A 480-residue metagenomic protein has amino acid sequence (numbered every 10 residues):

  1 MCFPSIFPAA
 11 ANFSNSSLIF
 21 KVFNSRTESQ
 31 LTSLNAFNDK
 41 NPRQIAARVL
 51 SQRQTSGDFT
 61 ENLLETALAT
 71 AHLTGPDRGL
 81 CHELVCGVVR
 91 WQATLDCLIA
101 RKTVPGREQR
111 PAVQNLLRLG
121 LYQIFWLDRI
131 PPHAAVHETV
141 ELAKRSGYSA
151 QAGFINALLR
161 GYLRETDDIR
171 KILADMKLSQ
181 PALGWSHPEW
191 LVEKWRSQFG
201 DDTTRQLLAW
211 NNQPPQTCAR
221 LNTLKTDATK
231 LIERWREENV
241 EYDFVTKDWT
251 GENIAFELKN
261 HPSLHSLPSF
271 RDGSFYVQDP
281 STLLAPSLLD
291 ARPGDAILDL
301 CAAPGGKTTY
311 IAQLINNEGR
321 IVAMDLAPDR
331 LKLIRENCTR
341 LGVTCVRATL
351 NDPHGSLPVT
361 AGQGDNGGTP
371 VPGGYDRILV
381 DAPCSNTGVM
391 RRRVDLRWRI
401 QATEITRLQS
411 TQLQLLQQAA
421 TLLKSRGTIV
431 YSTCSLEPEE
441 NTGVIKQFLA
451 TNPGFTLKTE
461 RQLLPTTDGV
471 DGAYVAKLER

Functional and structural regions predicted by a protein language model:
C2, I6, F13-R480: S-adenosylmethionine
